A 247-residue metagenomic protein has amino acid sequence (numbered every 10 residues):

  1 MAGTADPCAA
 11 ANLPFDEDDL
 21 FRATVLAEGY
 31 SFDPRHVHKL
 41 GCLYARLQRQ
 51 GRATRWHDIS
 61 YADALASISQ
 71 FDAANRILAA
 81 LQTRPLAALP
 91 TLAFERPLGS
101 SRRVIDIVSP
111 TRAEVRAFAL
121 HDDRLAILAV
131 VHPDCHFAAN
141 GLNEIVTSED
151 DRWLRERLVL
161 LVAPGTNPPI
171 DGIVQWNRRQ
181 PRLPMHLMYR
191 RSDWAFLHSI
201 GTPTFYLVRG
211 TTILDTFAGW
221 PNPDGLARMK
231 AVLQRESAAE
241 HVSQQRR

Functional and structural regions predicted by a protein language model:
M1-E95: Alpha-helical protein-protein interaction scaffolds
S31, H132-A138, G165-P168, L214 (+1 more regions): Short acidic, S/G/P-rich loop/turn micro-motifs used as interaction or catalytic elements
D72-D123, R247: N-proximal helix/coil linker or "cap" segments that precede and/or mark the start of modular domains
R116-V146: Short active-site neighborhood of thiol/selenol oxidoreductases, capturing the structured segment around
D122, N143-V146, W153-R157, D193-S199 (+1 more regions): Sequence context surrounding c-type heme c attachment/ligation sites in exported
F137-R152, I170-W176: Typically the conserved alpha-helix immediately C-terminal to a functionally engaged Cys/Sec in thioredoxin-like
W153-S192: Thiol-based oxidoreductase modules, predominantly thioredoxin-like and allied folds used for disulfide exchange
A195-R246: Non-catalytic, surface beta->alpha helical segment in thiol-disulfide oxidoreductase systems
